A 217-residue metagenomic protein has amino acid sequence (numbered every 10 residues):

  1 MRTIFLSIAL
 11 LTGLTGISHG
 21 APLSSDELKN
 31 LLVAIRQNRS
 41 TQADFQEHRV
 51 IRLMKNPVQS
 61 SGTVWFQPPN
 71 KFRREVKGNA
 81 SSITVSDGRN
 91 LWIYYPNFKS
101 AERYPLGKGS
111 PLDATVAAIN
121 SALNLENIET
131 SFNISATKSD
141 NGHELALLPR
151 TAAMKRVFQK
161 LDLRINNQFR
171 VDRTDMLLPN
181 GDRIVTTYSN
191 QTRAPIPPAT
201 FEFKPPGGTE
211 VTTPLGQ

Functional and structural regions predicted by a protein language model:
M1-I4: Positively charged n-region of N-terminal signal peptides that target proteins for export
S7-T15: Bacterial N-terminal signal peptides
G16-P57, K71, P205-Q217: N-terminal leader/targeting segments and the immediate start of mature chains
N38-S40, Q59-S61, Q67-P69, N79 (+5 more regions): Extracytoplasmic
R52, R73, A80-S82, I93 (+4 more regions): Short beta-strands and strand-coil junctions in structured, solvent-facing domains, enriched
T63-T115, I184: An acidic-aromatic
F98-H143: Flexible, surface-exposed loop/linker segments and immediately adjacent secondary-structure boundaries
E102, E129-G216: Gly/Pro-enriched, hydrophobic low-complexity segments that function as extracytoplasmic propeptides/linkers
